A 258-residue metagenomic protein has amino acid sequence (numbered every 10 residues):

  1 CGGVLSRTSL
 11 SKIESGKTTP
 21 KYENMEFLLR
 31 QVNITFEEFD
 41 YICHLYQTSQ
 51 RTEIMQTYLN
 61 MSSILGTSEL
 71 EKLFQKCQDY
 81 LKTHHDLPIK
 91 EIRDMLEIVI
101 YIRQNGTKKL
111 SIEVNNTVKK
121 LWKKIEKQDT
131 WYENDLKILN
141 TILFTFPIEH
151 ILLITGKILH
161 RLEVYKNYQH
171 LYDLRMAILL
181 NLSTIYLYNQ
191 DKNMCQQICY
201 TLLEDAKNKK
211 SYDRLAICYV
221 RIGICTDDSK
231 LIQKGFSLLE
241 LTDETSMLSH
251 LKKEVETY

Functional and structural regions predicted by a protein language model:
C1-K12: Short alpha-helical DNA-recognition segment
E23-E38: DNA major-groove recognition helix of helix-turn-helix/homeodomain DNA-binding modules
Y41-E69, S237, K252-K253: Short, charged recognition helix plus adjacent turn of helix-turn-helix-like nucleic-acid-binding domains
S63-K76, K108-K119, I148-H160, N189-Y200 (+1 more regions): Helix-turn-helix repeat elements of alpha-solenoid scaffolds
Q75-K82, K119-E126, L159-K166, C199-K207 (+1 more regions): Amphipathic alpha-helical segments of tetratricopeptide repeats
I92-M95, E133, K137, A177 (+1 more regions): Residue register of alpha-helical TPR repeats
E97, I138-L143, L182, L215 (+1 more regions): Structural register within alpha-helical repeat arrays
D135-K209: Alpha-helical adaptor scaffolds
